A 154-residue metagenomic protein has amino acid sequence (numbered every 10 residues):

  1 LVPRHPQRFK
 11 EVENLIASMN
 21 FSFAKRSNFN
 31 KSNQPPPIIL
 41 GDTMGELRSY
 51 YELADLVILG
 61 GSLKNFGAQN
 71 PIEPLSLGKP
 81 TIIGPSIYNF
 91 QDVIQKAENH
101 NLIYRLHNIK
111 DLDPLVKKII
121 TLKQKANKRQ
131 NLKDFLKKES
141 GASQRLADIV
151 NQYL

Functional and structural regions predicted by a protein language model:
L1-L154: Nucleotide-activated sugar donor-binding and catalytic core shared by glycosyltransferases and related lipid-linked
